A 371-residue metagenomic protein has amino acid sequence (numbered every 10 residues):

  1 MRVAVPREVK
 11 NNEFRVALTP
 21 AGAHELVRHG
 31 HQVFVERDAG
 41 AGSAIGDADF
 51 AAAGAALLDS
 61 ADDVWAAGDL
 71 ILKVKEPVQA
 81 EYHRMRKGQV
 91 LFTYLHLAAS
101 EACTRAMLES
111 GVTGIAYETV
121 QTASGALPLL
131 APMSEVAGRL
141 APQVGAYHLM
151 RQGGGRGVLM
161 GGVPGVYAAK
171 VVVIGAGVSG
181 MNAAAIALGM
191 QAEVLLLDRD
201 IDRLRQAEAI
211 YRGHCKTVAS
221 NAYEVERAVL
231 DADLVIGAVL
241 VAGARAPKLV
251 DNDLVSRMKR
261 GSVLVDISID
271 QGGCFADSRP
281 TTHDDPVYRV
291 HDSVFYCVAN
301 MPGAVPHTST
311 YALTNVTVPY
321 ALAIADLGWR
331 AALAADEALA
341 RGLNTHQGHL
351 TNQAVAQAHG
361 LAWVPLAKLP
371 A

Functional and structural regions predicted by a protein language model:
R2, E8, P77-A169, V298-N300: Glycine/serine-rich phosphate-binding loop and adjoining beta1-alpha1 elements at the start of nucleotide-handling
R2-A106, S110: An N-terminal-biased, well-structured beta-alpha scaffold segment characteristic of Rossmann-like dinucleotide-binding
P6-I45, Q152-L240: Glycine-rich phosphate/diphosphate-binding loop of Rossmann-like nucleotide-binding domains
D63-W65, H83-R86, A106, V163-Y167 (+6 more regions): Solvent-exposed alpha-helices and their adjacent loops that cap or buttress functional pockets in soluble metabolic
D69, K75-E76, L95-H96, N221 (+3 more regions): Short glycine-/small-residue-rich Rossmann-like dinucleotide-binding loops
E118-V144, H148-L159, I269, C274-A371: Adenosine-phosphate binding glycine-rich loop
A209-H291: Rossmann-like adenosine-cofactor binding region
